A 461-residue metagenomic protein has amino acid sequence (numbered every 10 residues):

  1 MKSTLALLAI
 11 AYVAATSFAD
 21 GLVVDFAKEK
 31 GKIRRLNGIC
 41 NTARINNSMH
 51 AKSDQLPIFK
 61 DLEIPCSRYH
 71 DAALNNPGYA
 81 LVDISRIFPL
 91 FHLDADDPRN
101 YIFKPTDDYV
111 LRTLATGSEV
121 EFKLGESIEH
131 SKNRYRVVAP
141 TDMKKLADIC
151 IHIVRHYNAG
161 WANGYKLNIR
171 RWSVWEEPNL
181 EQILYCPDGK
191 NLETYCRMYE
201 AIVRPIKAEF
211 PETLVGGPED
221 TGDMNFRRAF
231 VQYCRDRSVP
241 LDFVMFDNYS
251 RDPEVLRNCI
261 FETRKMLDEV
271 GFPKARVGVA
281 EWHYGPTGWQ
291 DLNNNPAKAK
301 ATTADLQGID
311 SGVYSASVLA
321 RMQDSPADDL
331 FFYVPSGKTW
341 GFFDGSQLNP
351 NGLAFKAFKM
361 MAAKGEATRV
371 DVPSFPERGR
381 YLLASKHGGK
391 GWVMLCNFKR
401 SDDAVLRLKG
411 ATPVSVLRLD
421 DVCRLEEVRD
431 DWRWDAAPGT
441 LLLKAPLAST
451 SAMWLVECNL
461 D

Functional and structural regions predicted by a protein language model:
L8-F18: Hydrophobic h-region of N-terminal signal peptides that target proteins for export in Gram-negative bacteria
S17-I64, D461: Mature N-terminal, pre-catalytic/accessory segment of carbohydrate-active enzymes
L22-A27, H50-Q55, F103-D108, R155-G160 (+5 more regions): Alpha-helical scaffolding within the catalytic cores of extracellular/periplasmic polymer-degrading hydrolases
I39, T113, I153, W172 (+7 more regions): Conserved, mostly hydrophobic/aromatic
L62-R251: Substrate-binding cleft and catalytic face of glycoside hydrolase catalytic domains, especially the flexible beta-alpha
F243-P296, D328: Glycoside hydrolase catalytic-domain groove-lining segments
H283-Y381: Aromatic/acidic polysaccharide-binding cleft in carbohydrate-active enzymes
F375-T412, L417-V422, A448-V456, L460-D461: Carbohydrate-binding surface patches
